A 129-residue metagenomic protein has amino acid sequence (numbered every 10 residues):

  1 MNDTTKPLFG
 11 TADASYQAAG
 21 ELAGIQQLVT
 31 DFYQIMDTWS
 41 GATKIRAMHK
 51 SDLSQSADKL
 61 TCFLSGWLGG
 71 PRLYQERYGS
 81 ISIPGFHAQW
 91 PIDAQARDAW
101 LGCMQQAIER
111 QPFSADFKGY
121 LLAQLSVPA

Functional and structural regions predicted by a protein language model:
M1-A129: Core of compact, soluble alpha-helical bundle domains
